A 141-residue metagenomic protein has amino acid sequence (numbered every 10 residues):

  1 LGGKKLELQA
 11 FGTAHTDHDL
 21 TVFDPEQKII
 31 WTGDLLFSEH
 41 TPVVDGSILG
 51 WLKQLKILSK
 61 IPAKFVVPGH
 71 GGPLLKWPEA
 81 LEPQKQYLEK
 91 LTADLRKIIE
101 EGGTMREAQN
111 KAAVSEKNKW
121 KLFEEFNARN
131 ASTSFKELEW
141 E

Functional and structural regions predicted by a protein language model:
L1-K60: Catalytic core of the metallo-beta-lactamase
E26, L95, A131-F135: Generic structural signal of hydrophobic/aromatic residues within well-ordered alpha-helices of folded domains
P42, E82-P83, L122: Alpha-helix capping and helix-loop boundary segments enriched in small/acidic/polar residues
V44-D45, P62, L75, S115 (+1 more regions): Generic, ordered loop/turn and secondary-structure boundary motif
L52-G103, E107, K111: Divalent-metal (often Zn2+) His-rich catalytic cores of metallo-beta-lactamase-fold enzymes
E100-E141: C-terminal regulatory/interaction regions
